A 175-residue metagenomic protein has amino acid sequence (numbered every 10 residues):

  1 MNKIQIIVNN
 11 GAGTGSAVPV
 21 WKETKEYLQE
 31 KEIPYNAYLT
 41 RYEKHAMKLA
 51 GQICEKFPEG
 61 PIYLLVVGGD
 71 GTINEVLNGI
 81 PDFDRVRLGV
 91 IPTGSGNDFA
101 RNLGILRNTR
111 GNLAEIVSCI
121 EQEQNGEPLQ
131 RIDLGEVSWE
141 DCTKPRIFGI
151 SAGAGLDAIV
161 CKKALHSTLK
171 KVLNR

Functional and structural regions predicted by a protein language model:
M1-L64, N74, A114-E121: ATP/NTP phosphate-donor binding region
N10, V67-G69, I91-G94: Glycine-rich beta-strand-to-loop/alpha-helix junction loops that act as flexible
V18-V20, L77-I80, R101-L103: Short amphipathic alpha-helical segments
Y42, G68-G69, G153: Helix N-cap/beta->alpha junction signal
L49-E55, G79-P81, I150: Glycine-rich loop at the start of a catalytic domain that most often binds anionic cofactors/ligands
Y63-G68, V86-R87: Short coil/turn segments at secondary-structure boundaries
T72-D84: Short Gly/Thr/Asp-enriched flexible loops that form oxyanion-binding sites at enzyme active sites
D82-R175: Catalytic core of DAGKc-family lipid kinases
